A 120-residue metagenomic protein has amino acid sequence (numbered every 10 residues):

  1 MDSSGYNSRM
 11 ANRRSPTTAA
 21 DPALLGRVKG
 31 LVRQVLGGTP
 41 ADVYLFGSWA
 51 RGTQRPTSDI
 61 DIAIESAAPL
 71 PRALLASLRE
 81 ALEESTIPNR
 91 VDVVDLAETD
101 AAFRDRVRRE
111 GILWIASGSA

Functional and structural regions predicted by a protein language model:
M1-Y44, R51-P56, E65-A120: Catalytic core of pol beta-like nucleotidyltransferases
D61-A63: Short, well-ordered beta-strand segments
